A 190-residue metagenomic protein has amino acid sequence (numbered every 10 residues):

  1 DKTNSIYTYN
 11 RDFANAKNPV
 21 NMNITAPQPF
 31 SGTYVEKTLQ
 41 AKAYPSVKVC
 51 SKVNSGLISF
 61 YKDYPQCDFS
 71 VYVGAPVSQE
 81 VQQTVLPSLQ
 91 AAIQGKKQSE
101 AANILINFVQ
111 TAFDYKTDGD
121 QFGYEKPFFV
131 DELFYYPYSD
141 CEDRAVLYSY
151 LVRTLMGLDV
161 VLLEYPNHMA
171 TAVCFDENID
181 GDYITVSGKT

Functional and structural regions predicted by a protein language model:
D1, F134, T185-K189: Short, intrinsically disordered, charge-balanced linker/junction segments flanking boundaries in proteins
D1-A43: Intrinsically disordered, low-complexity N-terminal segments that are enriched in acidic
T38-I93: Long, charge-rich alpha-helical interaction segments
I58-P65, Y124-D131, T190: Short low-complexity stretches enriched in small and charged residues
F69-F134: Secondary-structure boundary elements
Q94-G95, D143-T190: Hydrophobic/aromatic-rich core segments of domains that either
E100-I104, F108, Y136, D140-L147 (+1 more regions): Extracytoplasmic/secreted proteins, especially bacterial periplasmic and envelope-associated proteins
